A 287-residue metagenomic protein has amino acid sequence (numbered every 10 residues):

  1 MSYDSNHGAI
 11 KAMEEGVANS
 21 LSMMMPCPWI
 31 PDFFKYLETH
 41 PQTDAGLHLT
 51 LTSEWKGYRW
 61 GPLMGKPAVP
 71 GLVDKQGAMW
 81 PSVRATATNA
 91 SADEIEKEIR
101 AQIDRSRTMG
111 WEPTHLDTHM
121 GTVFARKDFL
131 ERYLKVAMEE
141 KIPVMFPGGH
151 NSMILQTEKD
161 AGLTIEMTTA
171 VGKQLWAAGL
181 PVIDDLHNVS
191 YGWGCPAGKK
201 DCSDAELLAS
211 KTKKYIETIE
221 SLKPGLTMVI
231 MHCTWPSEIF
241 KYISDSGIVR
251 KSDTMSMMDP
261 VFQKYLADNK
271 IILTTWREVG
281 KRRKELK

Functional and structural regions predicted by a protein language model:
Y3-C27: A short alpha/beta connector and helix-capping loop motif
A9-E15, I30-D44, G61-D74, R107-T108 (+3 more regions): Acidic (Asp/Glu)-rich catalytic clusters
A18-S22, Q42-H48, P113-D117, P143-M145 (+3 more regions): Structural preference for beta-strand elements that scaffold enzyme active sites
M24-P26, H48-E54, H119-G121, G149-S152 (+3 more regions): Active-site beta-loop-alpha junctions enriched in small/polar residues
Q42-D44, H48-R100: Substrate-binding cleft of extracellular glycoside hydrolase catalytic domains
A92, E96-I183, H187-N188, E206-L208 (+3 more regions): Catalytic domains of cell-wall/extracellular-matrix polysaccharide-remodeling enzymes, centered on de-N-acetylation
T108-M109, L207-I243: Catalytic grooves of carbohydrate-active enzymes
V144, I243-K287: C-terminal domain-boundary segment and adjacent tail
